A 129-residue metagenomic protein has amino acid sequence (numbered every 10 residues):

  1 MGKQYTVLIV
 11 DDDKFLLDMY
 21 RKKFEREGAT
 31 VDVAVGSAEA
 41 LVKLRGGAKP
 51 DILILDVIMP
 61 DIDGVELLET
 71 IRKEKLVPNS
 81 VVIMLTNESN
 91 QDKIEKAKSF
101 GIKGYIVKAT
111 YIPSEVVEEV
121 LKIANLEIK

Functional and structural regions predicted by a protein language model:
D18-R26: Charged docking surfaces used in two-component/phosphorelay signaling
V33-V42, G64: Helix N-cap/capping motif at the beta->alpha junctions
V42, V65-P78: Short amphipathic alpha-helix used as the core "switch/output" element in two-component signaling
A48-I54: Active-site beta3 strand of CheY-like receiver
D56, T86: Active-site residues of response regulator receiver
M59: Receiver (REC) domain active-site loop signature in two-component systems and cognate sites in sensor histidine kinases
G64, K98-G104: As written
